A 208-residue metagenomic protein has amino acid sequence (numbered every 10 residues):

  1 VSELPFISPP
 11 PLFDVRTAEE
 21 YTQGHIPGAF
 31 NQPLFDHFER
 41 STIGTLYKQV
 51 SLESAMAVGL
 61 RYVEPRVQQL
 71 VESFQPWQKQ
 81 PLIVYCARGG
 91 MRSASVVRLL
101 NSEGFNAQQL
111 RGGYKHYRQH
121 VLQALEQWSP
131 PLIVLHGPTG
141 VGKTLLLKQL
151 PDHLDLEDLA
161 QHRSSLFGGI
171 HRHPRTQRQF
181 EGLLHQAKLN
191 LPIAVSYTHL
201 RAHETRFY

Functional and structural regions predicted by a protein language model:
F6-W77: Positively charged, proline/Ser/Thr-rich regional signature most characteristic of the Rhodanese/CDC25-like
A57-R111: Catalytic cysteine-centered active loop of the rhodanese-like fold, especially the PTP/DSP P-loop
R111-G112, H153-L166: Short beta-strand-centered segment that lines the nucleotide-binding/catalytic pocket of NTP-utilizing
S129-L132: Pre-Walker A (Motif I) flank of P-loop NTPase domains
V134-L150: Glycine-rich phosphate-binding P-loop
Q161-R178: P-loop NTPase switch/communication element
L191-I193: Loop/turn-to-beta-strand initiation segments
T198-F207: Conserved small/polar residues in nucleotide/adenosyl-binding loops
